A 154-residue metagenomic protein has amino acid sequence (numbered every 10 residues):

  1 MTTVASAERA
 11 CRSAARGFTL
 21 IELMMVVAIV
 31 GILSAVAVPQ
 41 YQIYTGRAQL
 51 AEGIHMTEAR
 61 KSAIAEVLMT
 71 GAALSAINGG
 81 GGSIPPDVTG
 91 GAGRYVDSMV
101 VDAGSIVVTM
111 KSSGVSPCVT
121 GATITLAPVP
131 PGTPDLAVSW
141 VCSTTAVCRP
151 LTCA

Functional and structural regions predicted by a protein language model:
M1-I21: N-terminal leader/signal peptides at the extreme start of proteins
S6-R9, S13, P39, Y44 (+1 more regions): Short alpha-helical segments used as structural interaction elements across diverse proteins
A15-I21, V30, R47-A48, T57: A short, glycine- and basic residue-enriched loop/turn that sits immediately adjacent to a domain's principal
M24-Q40: Alpha-helical hydrophobic helix detector
V26, T45, V100: Contiguous, function-dense segments enriched for cysteine-driven chemistry and partner/ligand-binding capacity
G31, R60, L126: Residue-level signature of catalytic and energy-coupling elements of molecular machines, predominantly ATP/GTP-dependent
A35, I43-P85: Conserved hydrophobic/amphipathic alpha-helical signal-anchor segments
L68-A154: Periplasmic/extracellular, small/polar-rich flexible segments of pilin-like filament-forming proteins
